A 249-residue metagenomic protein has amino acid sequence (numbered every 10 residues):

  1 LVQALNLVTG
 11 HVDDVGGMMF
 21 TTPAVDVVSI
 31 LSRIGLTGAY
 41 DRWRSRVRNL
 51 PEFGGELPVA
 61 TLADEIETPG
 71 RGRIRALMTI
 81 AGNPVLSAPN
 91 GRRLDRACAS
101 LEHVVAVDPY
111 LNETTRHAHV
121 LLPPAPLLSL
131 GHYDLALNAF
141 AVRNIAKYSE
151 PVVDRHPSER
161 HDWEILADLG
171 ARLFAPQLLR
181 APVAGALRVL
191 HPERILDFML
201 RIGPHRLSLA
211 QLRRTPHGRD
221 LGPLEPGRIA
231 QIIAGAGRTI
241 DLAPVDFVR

Functional and structural regions predicted by a protein language model:
L1-A4, V8-T9, T22-V25, R33-H205: Non-catalytic alpha/beta scaffold blocks inside enzyme catalytic domains
L1-V25, E65, G227, A234-R238 (+2 more regions): Glycine-rich, aromatic-lined ligand/substrate-binding cores of catalytic and carbohydrate-binding domains
H11, G17-M18, L36-A39, G55 (+3 more regions): Intrinsically disordered, low-complexity regions
S29: A SIS-like phosphosugar-recognition module
L77, R172-L179, L190-A243, F247-R249: Anion-binding and metal-coordination hotspots
